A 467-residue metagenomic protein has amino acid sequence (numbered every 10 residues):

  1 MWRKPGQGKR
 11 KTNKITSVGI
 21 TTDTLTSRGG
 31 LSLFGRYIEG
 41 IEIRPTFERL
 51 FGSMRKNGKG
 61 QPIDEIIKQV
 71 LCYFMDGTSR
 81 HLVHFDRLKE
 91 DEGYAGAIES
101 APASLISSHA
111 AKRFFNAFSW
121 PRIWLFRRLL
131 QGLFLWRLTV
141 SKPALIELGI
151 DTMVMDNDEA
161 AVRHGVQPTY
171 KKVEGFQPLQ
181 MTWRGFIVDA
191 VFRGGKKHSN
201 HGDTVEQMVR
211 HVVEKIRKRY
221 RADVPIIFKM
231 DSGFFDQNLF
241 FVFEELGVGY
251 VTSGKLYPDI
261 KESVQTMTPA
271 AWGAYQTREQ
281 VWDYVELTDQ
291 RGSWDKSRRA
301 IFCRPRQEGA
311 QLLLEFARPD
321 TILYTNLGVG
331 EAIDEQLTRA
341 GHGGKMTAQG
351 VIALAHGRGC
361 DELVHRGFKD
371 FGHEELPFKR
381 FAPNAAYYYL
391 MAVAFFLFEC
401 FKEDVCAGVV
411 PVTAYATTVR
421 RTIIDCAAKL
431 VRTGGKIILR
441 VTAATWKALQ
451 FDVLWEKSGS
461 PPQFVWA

Functional and structural regions predicted by a protein language model:
M1-V173, Q177-H198, D203-R221, L246 (+3 more regions): Dynamic "connector" segments at or just before major functional cores
K4, K9-K11, G249-G367, E456-A467: An anionic, glycine-rich sequence signature occurring as long contiguous blocks
I20-S27, K56-K59, M75, G233 (+9 more regions): Hydrophobic alpha-helical scaffolding
Y37, F85, G273, H342-F381 (+2 more regions): Short amphipathic alpha-helical "interface-anchor" segments enriched in bulky aromatics
E92-A95, M155-N157, K197-S199, F234-N238 (+7 more regions): Flexible loop/turn segments at secondary-structure boundaries
M153-M155, F186, G194-K197, K255-Y257 (+9 more regions): Short, glycine-/Ser/Thr-/acidic-enriched flexible segments
S199-N200, V205-D259: Domain-level cores of phosphate- or acyl-group-handling catalytic modules
E374-R440: Basic, amphipathic alpha-helical segments enriched in Lys/Arg and hydrophobic/aromatic residues
